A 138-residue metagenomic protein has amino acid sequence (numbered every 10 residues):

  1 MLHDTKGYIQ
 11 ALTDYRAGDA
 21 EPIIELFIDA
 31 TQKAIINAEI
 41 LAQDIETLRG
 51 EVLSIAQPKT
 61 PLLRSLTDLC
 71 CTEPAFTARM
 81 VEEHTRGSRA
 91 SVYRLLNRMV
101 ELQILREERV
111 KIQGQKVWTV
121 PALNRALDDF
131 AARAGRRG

Functional and structural regions predicted by a protein language model:
M1-Q43, T47: Phosphate/pyrophosphate-binding active-site loops
I9, T67-C71: Hydrophobic residues on short alpha-helical segments
N37-T67: Short alpha-helical segments that sit at the start of domains
K59-T60, E107-R133: Short, cationic-aromatic polyanion-contact patches
C70, V92-L102: Basic amphipathic alpha-helical segments that dock to polyanions
T72-H84: Short acidic, hydrophobic short linear motifs in intrinsically disordered regions
A75, E101-I104: Short hinge/loop at the helix->beta-strand junction immediately C-terminal to the helix-turn-helix recognition helix
